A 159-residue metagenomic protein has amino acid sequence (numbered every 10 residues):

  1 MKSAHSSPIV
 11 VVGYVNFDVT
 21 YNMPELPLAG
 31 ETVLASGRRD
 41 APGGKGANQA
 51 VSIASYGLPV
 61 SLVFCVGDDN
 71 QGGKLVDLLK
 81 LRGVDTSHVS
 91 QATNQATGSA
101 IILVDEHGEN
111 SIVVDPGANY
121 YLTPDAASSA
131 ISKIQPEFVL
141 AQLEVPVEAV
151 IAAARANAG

Functional and structural regions predicted by a protein language model:
M1-C65, G72-K74, K80: Glycine-rich phosphate/adenosyl-contacting loop at the front of the ribokinase-like
M1-V15, D77-Q91, V104-G159: Ribokinase/PfkB-type carbohydrate-kinase core domain
G37, V63-D68, T86-T97: Beta-strand->loop->alpha-helix junctions that form or flank phosphate-binding loops in nucleotide-handling enzymes
R39-P42, D68, Y120, L143: Alpha-helix initiation/capping motif
N48, D69-N70, A96, V145-E148: Short alpha-helical
V60-D68, A118, A153-A154: A broadly tuned preference for mixed-charge, low-complexity surface segments
I101: C-terminal catalytic lobe of FAD-dependent flavoproteins
